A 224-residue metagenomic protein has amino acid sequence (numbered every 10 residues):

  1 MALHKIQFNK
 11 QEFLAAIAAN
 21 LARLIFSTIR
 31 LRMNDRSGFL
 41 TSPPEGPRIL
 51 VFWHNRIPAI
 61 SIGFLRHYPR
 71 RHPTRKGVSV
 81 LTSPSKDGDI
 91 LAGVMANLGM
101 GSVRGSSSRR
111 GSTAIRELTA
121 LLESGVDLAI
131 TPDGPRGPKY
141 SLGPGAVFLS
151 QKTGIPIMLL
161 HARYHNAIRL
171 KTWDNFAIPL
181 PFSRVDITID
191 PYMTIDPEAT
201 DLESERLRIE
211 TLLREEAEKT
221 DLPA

Functional and structural regions predicted by a protein language model:
A2-I29, K76, N97, G101 (+1 more regions): Non-catalytic C-terminal accessory region of glycerolipid acyltransferases and related lyso-lipid remodeling enzymes
R23-P47, L65-R66: A short, well-structured juxtamembrane/interface segment
N34-R36, S83, G105-S108, D190-Y192: Conserved beta-strand termini and adjacent loop/short-helix elements that scaffold enzyme active sites in alpha/beta
F39-L40, P69, A92, A146-V147: Short amphipathic alpha-helical segments and helix-helix/interface helices
T41-E45, H72-R75, L122-E123: Flexible, charged surface loops at secondary-structure boundaries
S42-P43, H67, L121, E216: Hydrophobic helix-cap positions at the C-terminus of alpha-helices in RecA-like/P-loop ATPase nucleotide-binding cores
G46-I49, R56, S183-V185, P191: A generic secondary-structure signal marking the coil-to-beta-strand transition
P47-S108: Catalytic core of membrane glycerolipid acyltransferases/transacylases, capturing the structured, soluble-facing
